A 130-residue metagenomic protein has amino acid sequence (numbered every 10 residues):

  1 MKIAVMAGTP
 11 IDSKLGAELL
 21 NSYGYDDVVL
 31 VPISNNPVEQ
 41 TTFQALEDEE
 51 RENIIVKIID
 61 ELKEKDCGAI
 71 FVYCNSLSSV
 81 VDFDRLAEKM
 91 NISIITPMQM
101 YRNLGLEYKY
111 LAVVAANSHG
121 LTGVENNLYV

Functional and structural regions predicted by a protein language model:
M1-V130: Non-catalytic structural scaffold of enzyme domains
